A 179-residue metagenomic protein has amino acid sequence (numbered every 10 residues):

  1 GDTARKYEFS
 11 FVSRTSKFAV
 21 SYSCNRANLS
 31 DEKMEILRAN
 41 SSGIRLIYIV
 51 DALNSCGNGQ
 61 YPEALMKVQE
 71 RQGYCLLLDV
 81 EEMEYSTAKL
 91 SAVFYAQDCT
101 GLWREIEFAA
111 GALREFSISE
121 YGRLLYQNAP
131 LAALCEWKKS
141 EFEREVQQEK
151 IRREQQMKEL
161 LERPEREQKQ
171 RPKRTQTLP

Functional and structural regions predicted by a protein language model:
G1-Y22, A27-N28: Active-site metal-binding core of divalent-cation-utilizing nuclease and nuclease-like domains
Y7, S16, I44, L178-P179: Intervening/peripheral non-core polypeptide segments
Y7, S23-Y85: Catalytic cores of nucleic-acid endonucleases
Q60-P179: Non-catalytic C-terminal interaction segments of nucleic acid-processing enzymes
